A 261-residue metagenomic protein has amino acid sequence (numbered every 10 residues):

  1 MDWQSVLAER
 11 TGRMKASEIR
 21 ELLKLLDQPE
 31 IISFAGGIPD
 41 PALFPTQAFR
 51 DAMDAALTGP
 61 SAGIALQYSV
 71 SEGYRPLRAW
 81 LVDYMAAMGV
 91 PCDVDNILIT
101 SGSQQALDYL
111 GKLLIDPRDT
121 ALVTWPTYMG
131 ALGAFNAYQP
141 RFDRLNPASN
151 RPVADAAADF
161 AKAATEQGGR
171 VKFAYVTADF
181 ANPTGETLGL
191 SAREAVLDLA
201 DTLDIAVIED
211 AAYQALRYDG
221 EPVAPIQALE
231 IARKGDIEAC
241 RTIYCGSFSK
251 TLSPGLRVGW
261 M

Functional and structural regions predicted by a protein language model:
G12-G102: N-terminal small-domain helix-loop-helix segment of the aminotransferase-like
G37-P41, Q104, Y128-M129, D179-A181 (+2 more regions): Short, solvent-exposed loop/turn segments at secondary-structure junctions
V94-A121: Conserved beta-loop-alpha segment that forms the PLP phosphate-binding cup at the N-terminus of a helix
I97, P126, A211-A212: Conserved Walker B
L113-L132, L145-A148: Conserved PLP-anchoring active-site segment centered on the Schiff-base-forming lysine
D119, P140, T202-I205, A239-C240: A short helix->loop->beta-strand "cap" motif at the edges of active sites that frequently abuts
P152-Y218: Active-site phosphate-binding strand-loop segment of PLP-dependent enzymes
A215, P222-A224, L229-M261: Active-site PLP attachment segment
